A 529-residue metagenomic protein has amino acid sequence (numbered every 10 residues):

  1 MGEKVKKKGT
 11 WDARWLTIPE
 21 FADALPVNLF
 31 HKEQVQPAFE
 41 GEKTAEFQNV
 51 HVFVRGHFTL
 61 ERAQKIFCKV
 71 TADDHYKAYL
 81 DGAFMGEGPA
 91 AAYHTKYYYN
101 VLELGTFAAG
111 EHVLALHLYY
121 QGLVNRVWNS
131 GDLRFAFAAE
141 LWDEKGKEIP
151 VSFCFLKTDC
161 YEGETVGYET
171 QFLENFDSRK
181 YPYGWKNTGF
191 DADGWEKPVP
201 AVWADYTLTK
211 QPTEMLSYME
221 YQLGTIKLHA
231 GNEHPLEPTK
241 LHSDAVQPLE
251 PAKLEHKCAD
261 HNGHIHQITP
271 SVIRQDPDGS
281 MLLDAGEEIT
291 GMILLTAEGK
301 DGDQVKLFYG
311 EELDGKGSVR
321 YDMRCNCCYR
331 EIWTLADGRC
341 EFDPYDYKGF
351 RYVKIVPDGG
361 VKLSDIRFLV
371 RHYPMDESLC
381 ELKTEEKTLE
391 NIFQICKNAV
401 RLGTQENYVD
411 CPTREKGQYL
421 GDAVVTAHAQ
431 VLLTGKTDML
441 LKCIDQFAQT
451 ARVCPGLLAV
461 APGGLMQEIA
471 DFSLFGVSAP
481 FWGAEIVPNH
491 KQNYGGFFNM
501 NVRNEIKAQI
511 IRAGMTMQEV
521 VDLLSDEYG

Functional and structural regions predicted by a protein language model:
M1-T413, G421-D422, D438-F447, V453-A461 (+2 more regions): Extracellular/oxidizing-compartment recognition motifs
S318-Y321, Y329, Q405, P455-G529: The feature captures the catalytic groove of carbohydrate-active enzymes
V353, A427-H428: Short, hydrophobic alpha-helix immediately C-terminal to the catalytic nucleophile
E385, P412-E415, N499-I506: Alpha-helix N-cap/helix-initiation motif
I392-I395, K436-F447, Q509, M517-G529: Extended, well-ordered alpha-helical scaffold segments
Q418, Q430, I444, M466: Functionally critical mobile loop/hinge segments
Y419-V425, L432, R503-K507: An alpha-helical repeat/solenoid feature that recognizes helix-turn-helix modules
